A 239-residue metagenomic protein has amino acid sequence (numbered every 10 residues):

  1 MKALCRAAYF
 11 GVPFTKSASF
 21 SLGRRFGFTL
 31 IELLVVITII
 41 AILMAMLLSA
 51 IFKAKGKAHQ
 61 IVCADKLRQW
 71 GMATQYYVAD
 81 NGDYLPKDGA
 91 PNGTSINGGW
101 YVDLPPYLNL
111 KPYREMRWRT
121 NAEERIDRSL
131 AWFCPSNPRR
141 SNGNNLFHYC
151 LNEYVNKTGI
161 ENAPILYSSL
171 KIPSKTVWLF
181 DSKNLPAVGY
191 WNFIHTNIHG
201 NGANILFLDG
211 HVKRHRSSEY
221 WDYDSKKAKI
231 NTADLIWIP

Functional and structural regions predicted by a protein language model:
M1-L30: N-terminal leader/signal peptides at the extreme start of proteins
K2, K55-K57, K213: A general lysine-centric signal
L4, A8, A45, S49 (+3 more regions): Residue-level signal for well-ordered alpha-helical scaffold segments within enzymatic catalytic domains
P13, G27, V36, I230 (+1 more regions): A detector of low-complexity, intrinsically disordered, Ser/Thr/Gly/Pro/Ala-rich segments
R25-D65: Amphipathic alpha-helical segments typified by the pilin-like N-terminal helix that continues immediately C-terminal
I61-P239: Short, well-structured segments within or immediately adjacent to enzyme catalytic domains that line ligand-binding
